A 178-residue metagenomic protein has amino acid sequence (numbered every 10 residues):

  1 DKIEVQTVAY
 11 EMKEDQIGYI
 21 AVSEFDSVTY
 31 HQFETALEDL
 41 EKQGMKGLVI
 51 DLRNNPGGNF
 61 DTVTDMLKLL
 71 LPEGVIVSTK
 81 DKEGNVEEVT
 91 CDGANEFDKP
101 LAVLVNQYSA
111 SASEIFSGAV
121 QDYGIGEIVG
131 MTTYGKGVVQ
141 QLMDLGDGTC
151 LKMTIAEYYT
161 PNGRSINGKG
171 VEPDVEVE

Functional and structural regions predicted by a protein language model:
D1-M143: Cleft-lining beta-strand/loop regions that shape enzyme active-site pockets
G18-I20, L151-M153, I166: Short hydrophobic-aromatic micro-motifs
S111, P161-I166: Metal-dependent DNA phosphodiester-chemistry modules and their immediately adjacent helices/loops in DNA-processing
F116, Y159, E172-P173: Contiguous effector/interaction surfaces
L145-D147, L151-A156: Short acidic, Pro/Gly- and aromatic-enriched capping/linker segments at domain boundaries
S165-G168, E172-E178: Conserved functional hotspot residues or short segments at active or partner-binding sites across diverse domains
